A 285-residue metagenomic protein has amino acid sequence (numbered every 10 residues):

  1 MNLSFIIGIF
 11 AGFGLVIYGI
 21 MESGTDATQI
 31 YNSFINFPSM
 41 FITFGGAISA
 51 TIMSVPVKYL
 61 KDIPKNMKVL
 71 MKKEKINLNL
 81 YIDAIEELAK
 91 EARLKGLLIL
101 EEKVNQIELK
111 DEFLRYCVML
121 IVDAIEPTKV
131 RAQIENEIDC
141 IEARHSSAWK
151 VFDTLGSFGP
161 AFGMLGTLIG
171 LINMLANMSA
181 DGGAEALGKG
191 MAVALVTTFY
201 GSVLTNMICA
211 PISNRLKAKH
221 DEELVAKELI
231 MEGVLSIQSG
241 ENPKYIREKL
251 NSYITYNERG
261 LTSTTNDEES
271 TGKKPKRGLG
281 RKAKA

Functional and structural regions predicted by a protein language model:
L3-S4, Y18-A148, E222-A285: Large intracellular
I7-A27, Y31, E137-K219: Helix-termination/interfacial motifs at the ends of transmembrane alpha-helices
